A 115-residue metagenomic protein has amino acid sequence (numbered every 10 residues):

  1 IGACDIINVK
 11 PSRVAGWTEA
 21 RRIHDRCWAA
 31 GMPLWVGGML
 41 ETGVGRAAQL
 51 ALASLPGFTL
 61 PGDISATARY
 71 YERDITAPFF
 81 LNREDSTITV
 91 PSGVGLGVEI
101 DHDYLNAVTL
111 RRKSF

Functional and structural regions predicted by a protein language model:
I1-T87: Shared catalytic-loop signature of beta/alpha-barrel
E72-F115: C-terminal extensions of enzymes
